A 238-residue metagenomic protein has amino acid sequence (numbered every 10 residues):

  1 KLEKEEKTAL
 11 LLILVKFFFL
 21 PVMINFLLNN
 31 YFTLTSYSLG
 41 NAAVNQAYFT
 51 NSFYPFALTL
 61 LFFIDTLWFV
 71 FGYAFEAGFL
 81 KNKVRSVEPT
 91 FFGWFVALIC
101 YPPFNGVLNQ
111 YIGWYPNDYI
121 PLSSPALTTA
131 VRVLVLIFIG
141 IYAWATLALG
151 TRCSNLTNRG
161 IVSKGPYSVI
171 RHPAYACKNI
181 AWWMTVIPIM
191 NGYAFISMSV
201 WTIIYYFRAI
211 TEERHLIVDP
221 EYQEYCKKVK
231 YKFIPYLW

Functional and structural regions predicted by a protein language model:
K1-L156, M184-I217, E221, K227-W238: Membrane-anchoring alpha-helices and their flanking helix-loop junctions
R159-Y167, A176, I180: Alpha-helical membrane-protein architecture signal
K164, S168-R171, Q223, K227: Short amphipathic alpha-helical coupling elements at transmembrane boundaries
V169-H172, A176, V186-I189: Membrane-interface junctions
